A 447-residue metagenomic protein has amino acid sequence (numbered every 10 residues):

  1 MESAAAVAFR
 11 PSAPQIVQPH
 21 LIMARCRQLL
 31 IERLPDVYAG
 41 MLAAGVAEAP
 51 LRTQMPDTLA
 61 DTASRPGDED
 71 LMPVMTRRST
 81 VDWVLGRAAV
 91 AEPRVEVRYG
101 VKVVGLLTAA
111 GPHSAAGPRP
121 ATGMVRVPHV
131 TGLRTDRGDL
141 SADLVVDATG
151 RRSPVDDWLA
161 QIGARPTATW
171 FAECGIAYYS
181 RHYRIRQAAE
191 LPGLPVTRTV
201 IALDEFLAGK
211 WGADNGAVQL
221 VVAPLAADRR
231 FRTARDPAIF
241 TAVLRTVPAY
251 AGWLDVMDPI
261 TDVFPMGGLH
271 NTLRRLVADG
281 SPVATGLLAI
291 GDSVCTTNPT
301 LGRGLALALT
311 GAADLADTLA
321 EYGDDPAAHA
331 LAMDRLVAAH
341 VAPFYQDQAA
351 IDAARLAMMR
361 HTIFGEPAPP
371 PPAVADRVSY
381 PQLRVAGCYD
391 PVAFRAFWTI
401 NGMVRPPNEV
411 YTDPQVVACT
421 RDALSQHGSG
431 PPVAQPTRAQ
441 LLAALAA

Functional and structural regions predicted by a protein language model:
E2-P56: N-terminal FAD cofactor-binding segment of flavoenzymes
L21-I22, D68-R87, P154, R235: Short beta-strand to alpha-helix junction loop
C26, R77-D82, R126, A308: Phosphate/oxyanion-binding active-site loops and adjacent basic polyanion-contact surfaces
L59-R78, V130, P224-A227: Helix-loop-beta segment of a Rossmann-like dinucleotide-binding subdomain
A91-T241: Predominantly flavin-linked oxidoreductase catalytic cores and closely associated redox partners
E92-P93, V247, D390: Acidic-histidine catalytic/liganding microenvironments
R230-F344: FAD/FMN-dependent oxidoreductases across multiple families
A316-A447: C-terminal helical "tail/cap" subdomain of flavin- and related membrane-associated enzymes
